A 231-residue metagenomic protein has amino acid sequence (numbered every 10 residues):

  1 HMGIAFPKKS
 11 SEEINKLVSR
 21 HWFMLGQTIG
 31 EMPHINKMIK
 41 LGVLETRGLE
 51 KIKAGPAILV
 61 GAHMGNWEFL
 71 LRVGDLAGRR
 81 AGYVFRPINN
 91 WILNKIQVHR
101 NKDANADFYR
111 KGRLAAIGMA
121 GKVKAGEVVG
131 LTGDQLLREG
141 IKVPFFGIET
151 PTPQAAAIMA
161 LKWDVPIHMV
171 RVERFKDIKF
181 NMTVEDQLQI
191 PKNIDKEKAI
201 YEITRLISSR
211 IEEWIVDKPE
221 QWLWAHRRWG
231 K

Functional and structural regions predicted by a protein language model:
H1-G61, N66, K95-V98, D103-N105: Membrane-anchoring hydrophobic helices of lipid-metabolizing enzymes
A5-E12, R80, E149, Q221: Short coil/loop linkers at secondary-structure junctions
S19, K53, L76, R113-K231: Non-catalytic C-terminal accessory region of glycerolipid acyltransferases and related lyso-lipid remodeling enzymes
M24, P56-R113, R138-K142, R174: Catalytic core of membrane glycerolipid acyltransferases/transacylases, capturing the structured, soluble-facing
M32, L70-R72, W214: Juxtamembrane/interfacial segments around transmembrane helices
K37, G61-A62, A81-Y83, M119-V123: Short acidic/polar alpha-helix capping motifs at helix-coil junctions
G42-T46, M64, N90, Y109-R113 (+2 more regions): A conditional alpha-helix N-cap/helix-loop micro-motif detector
T46-R47, V84-R86, Y109-K111, E185-Q187 (+1 more regions): Conserved beta-strand termini and adjacent loop/short-helix elements that scaffold enzyme active sites in alpha/beta
